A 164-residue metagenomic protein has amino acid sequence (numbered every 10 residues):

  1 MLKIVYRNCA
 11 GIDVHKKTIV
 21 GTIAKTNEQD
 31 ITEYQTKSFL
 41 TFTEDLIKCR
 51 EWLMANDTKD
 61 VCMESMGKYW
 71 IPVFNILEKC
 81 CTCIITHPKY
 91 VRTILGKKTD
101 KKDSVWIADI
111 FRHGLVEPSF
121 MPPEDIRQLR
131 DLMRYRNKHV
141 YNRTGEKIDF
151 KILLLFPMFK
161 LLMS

Functional and structural regions predicted by a protein language model:
M1-S164: Phosphate- and other anionic-substrate recognition elements at nucleic-acid/protein interfaces
